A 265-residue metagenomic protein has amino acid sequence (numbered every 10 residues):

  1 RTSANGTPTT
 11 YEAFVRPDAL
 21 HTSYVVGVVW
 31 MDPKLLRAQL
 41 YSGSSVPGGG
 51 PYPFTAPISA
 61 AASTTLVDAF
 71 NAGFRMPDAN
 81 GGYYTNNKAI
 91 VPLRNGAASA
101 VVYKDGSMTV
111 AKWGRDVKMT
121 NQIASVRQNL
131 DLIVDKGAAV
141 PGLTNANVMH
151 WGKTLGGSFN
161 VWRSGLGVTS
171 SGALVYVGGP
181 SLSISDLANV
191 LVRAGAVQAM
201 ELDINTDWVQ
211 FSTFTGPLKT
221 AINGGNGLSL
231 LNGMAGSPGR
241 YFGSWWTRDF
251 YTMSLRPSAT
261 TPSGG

Functional and structural regions predicted by a protein language model:
R1-P92: Zymogen propeptides
V15-A19, A56-A60, N87-V91, A97-S99 (+4 more regions): A generic local secondary-structure boundary/capping motif
Y24-G27, A97, L130, N160-G165 (+1 more regions): Short glycine-rich loop/turn motifs
V29, L36-R37, S99-V102, L166: Broad, structure-driven detector of short, well-ordered beta-strand segments within folded domains
S44-S45, R115-K118, G178-S183: Short, solvent-exposed aromatic-acidic interface loops
G49-P53, M119-A124, G152, S185-V190: A short, polar/proline- and glycine-enriched secondary-structure boundary/capping micro-motif
T65-L66, F70-T144: Active-site-adjacent helix-turn-beta-strand microarchitecture at beta-sheet edges that either contains or buttresses
A111, V134-S263: Extended C-terminal subregions enriched in glycine
